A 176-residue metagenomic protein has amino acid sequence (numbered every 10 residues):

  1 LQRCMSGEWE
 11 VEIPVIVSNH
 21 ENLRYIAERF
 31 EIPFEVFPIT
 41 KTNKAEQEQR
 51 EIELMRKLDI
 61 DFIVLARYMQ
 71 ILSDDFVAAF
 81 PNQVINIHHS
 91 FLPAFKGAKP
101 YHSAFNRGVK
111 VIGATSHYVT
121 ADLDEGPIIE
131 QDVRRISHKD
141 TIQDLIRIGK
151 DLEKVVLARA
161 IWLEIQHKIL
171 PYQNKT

Functional and structural regions predicted by a protein language model:
R3, V17-H20, N43, Q47 (+1 more regions): Donor/substrate-binding cores of folate-linked one-carbon enzymes
C4-E12: A short alpha->loop->secondary-structure connector
V11-P14, F34-P38, Q83-H88: Short hydrophobic/aromatic-enriched beta-strand-loop microsegments
V11-S18, L23, F30: A solvent-exposed beta-alpha-beta segment
R24, I52, Y101: Short glycine-/small-residue-rich flexible loop motifs, especially phosphate/cofactor-binding loops
E28, I32-I60: Adenosine-nucleotide cofactor-binding segment
